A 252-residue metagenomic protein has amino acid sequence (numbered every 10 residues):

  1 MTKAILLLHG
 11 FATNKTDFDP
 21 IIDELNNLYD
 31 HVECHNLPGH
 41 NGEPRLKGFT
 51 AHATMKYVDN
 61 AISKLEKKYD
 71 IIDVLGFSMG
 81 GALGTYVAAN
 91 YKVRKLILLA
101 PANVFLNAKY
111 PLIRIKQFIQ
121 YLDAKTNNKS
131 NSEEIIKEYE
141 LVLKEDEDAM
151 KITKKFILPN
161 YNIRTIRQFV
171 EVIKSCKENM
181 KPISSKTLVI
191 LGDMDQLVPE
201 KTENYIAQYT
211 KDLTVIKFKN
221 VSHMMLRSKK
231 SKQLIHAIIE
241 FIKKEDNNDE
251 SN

Functional and structural regions predicted by a protein language model:
F11-I22: The serine-hydrolase catalytic nucleophile loop
I21, S185, P199-Q208: Short alpha-helix in the alpha/beta-hydrolase fold that links the catalytic acid
N27-E43: Conserved alpha/beta-hydrolase
G76-G80, G84: Gly/Ala-rich beta-loop-alpha elbow adjacent to hydrolase catalytic centers
I97-K125, I163-I166, V170-I173: Flexible "cap/lid" loop of the alpha/beta hydrolase fold
I183, V189-L191, D195: Short beta-strand/loop motif that positions the catalytic acidic residue of the alpha/beta-hydrolase fold
N204, Q208-M224: Catalytic histidine neighborhood in serine/cysteine hydrolases with alpha/beta-hydrolase-type architecture
N220-N252: Catalytic active-site module of serine/aspartate enzymes centered on a nucleophile-bearing elbow/loop
